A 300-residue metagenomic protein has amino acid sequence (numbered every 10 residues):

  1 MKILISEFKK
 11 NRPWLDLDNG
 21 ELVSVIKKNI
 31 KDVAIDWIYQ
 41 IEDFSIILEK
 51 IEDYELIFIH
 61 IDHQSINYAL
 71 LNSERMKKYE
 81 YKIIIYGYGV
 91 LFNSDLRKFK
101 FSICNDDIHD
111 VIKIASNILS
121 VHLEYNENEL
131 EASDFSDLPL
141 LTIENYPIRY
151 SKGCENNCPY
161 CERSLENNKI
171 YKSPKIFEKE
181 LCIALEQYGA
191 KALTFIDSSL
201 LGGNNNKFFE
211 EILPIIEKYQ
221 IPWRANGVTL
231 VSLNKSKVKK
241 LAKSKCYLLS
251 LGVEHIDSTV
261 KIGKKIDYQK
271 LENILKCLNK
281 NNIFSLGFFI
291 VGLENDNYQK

Functional and structural regions predicted by a protein language model:
M1-Y188: Acidic, low-complexity intrinsically disordered segments
R12-P13, S65, L201-G203, G292-D296: Short, small-residue-enriched loops and turns at beta-alpha junctions that line or gate enzyme active sites
I61, S65, G89, D107-I108 (+4 more regions): Structured beta->alpha junctions
S94-R97, K237, E294-K300: Catalytic cores of alpha/beta
S133-L286, V291: Radical SAM [4Fe-4S] cluster-binding motif and immediate context
